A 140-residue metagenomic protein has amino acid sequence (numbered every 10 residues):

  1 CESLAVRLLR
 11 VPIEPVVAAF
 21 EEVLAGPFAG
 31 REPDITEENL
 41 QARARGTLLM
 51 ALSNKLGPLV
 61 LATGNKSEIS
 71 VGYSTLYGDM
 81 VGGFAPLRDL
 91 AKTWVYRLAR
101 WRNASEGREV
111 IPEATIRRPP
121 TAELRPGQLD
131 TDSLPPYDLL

Functional and structural regions predicted by a protein language model:
C1-L140: ATP/NTP-dependent adenylation/nucleotidyl-transfer catalytic domains that generate, transfer, or process NMP-activated
